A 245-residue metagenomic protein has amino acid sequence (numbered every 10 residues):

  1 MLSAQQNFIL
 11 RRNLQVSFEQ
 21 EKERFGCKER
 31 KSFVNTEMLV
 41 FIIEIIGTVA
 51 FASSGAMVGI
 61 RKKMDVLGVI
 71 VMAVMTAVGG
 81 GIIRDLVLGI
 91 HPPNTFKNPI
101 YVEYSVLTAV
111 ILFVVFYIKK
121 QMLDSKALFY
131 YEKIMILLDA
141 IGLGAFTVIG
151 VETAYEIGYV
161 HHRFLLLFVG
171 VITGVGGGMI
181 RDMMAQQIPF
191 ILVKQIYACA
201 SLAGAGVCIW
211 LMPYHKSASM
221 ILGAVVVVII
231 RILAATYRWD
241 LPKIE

Functional and structural regions predicted by a protein language model:
F33-H91: N-terminal topogenic module of multi-pass integral membrane proteins
V34-L39, L86-F96, V151-L165, W210-A218: Helix-coil boundary and interhelical linker segments in multi-pass alpha-helical membrane proteins
E37-T48, K97-L107, H162-T173: Structural signature of hydrophobic alpha-helical transmembrane segments
T48-A56, A77-V78, I82-L86, S105-I118 (+7 more regions): Transmembrane alpha-helical segments of multi-pass membrane transport proteins and ion-pumping complexes
I90-I100, Y117-G142, V151-R163: Interhelical loops and loop-helix junctions of multi-pass membrane transporters/channels
K97-V102, H162, V193-S201, H215-A224: Loop-to-transmembrane alpha-helix initiation sites
Y214-E245: Long hydrophobic alpha-helical segments typical of transmembrane helices together with their membrane-interfacial
